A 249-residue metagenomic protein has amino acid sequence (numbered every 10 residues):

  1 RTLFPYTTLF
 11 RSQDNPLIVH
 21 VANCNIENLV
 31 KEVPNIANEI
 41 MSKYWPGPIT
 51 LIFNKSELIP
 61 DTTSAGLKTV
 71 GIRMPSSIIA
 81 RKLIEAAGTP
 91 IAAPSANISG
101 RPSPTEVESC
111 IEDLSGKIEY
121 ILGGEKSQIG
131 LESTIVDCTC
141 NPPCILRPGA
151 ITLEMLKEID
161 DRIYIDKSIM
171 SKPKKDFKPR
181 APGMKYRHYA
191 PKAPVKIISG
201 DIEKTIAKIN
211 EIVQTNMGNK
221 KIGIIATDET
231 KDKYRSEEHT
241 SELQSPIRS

Functional and structural regions predicted by a protein language model:
R1-E237, S241, S245-S249: Active-site-adjacent structural elements in enzyme catalytic cores
